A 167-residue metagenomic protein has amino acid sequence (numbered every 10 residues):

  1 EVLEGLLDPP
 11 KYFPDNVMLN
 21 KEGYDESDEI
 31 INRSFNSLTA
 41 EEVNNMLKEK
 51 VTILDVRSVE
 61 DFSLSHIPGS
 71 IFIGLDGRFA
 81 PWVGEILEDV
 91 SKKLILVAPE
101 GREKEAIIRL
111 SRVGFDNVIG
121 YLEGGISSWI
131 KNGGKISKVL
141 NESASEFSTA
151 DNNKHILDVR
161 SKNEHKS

Functional and structural regions predicted by a protein language model:
E1-I53, R57-K93, P99, E103-K104 (+1 more regions): Accessory terminal helices/loops
I53, Y121, I156-D158: Short beta-strand "acidic-cap" motif of Rossmann-like dinucleotide-binding folds
I73-G74, I119-L122, S137-S143: Short acidic-hydrophobic, aromatic-tinged amphipathic segments that line or gate anion-handling sites
F79, I119, K162-S167: Short polar/charged helix/loop
V83-V90, S128-K138: Accessory recognition modules or surfaces
G101-E103, I126-S128, N163: Short, catalytically relevant binding-site loops at active-site mouths
F115-W129: A short glycine-rich beta-strand->turn/loop micro-motif centered on a GG-aromatic cluster
I130-H155, R160-H165: Active-site neighborhoods of enzymes that stabilize oxyanions during catalysis
